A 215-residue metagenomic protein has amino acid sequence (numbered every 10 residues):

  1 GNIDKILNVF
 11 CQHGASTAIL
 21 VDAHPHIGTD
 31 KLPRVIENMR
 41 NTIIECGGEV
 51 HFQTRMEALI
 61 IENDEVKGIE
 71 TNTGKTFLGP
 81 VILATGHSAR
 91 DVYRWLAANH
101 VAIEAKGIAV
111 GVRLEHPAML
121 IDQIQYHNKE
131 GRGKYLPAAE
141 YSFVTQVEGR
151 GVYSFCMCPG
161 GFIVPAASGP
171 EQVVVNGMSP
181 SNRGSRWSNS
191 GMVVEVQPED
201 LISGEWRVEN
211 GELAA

Functional and structural regions predicted by a protein language model:
G1-A215: Residues forming the flavin
